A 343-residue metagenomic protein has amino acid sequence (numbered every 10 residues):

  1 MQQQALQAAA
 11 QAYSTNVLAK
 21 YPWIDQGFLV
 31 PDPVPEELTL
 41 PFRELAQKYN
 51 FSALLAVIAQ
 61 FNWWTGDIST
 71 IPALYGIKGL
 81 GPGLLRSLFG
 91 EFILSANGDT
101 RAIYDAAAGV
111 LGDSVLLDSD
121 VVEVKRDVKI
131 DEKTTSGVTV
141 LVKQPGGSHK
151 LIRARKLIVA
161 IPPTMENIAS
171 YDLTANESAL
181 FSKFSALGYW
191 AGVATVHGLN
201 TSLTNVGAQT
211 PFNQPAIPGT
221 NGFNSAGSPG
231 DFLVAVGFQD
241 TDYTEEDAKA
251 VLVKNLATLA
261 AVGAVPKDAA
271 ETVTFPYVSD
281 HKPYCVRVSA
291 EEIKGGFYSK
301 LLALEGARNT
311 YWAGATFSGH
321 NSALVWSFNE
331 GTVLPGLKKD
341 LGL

Functional and structural regions predicted by a protein language model:
M1-A19, P31-D32: Dinucleotide-binding Rossmann-like beta1-alpha1 core, especially the glycine-rich loop that anchors the ADP
L18-E132: Active-site/ligand-binding neighborhood in enzyme catalytic cores
V115-L117, V159, W312: A structural signal for the hydrophobic beta-strands that form the central parallel beta-sheet of Rossmann-like
D118-D120, K143, A313: Conserved beta-strand termini and adjacent loop/short-helix elements that scaffold enzyme active sites in alpha/beta
V122-D127, D131-Q144, I158-I161: Acidic, glycine-rich loop-and-beta core segments that form the ion-binding/anion-interacting portion of active sites
G146-K156: Core beta-strand elements of the Rossmann-like FAD/NAD(P) dinucleotide-binding domain in flavoenzyme oxidoreductases
A154-K156, T164-E330, G336-L337: C-terminal segments that line or cap access tunnels to active or ligand-binding sites in enzymes and enzyme-associated
L337-L343: Active-site-proximal substrate-binding core of FAD-dependent oxidoreductases
